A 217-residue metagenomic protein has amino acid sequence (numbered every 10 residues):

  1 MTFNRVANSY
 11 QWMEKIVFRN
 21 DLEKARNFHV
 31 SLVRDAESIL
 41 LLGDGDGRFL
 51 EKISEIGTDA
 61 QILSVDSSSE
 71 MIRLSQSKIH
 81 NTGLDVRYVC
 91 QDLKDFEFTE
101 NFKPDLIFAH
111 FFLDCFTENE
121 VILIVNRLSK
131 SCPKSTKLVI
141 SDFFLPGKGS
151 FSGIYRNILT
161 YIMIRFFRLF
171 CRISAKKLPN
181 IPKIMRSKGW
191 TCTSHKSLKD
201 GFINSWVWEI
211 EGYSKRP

Functional and structural regions predicted by a protein language model:
N4-N20: Class I SAM-dependent methyltransferase Rossmann-like catalytic core, especially the SAM/SAH-binding loop
R19-A36: Conserved alpha-helix/loop element of class I SAM-dependent methyltransferases that forms part of the SAM/SAH-binding
S38, T136-K137: Short glycine-centered segments of the SAM/dcSAM-binding site in methyltransferase folds
L40-L41, G45-F96: Class I SAM-dependent methyltransferase SAM/SAH-binding core
F108: A conserved beta-strand element that flanks and buttresses the S-adenosyl-L-methionine
I122-K134: A short glycine-rich, Lys/Arg-flanked "PGG" loop and its adjoining helix->strand segment in the class I
S141-K188, H195: C-terminal alpha-helical "lid/dimerization" subdomain adjacent to the S-adenosyl-L-methionine
K188-W190, K196-P217: Core SAM-dependent methyltransferase catalytic element
